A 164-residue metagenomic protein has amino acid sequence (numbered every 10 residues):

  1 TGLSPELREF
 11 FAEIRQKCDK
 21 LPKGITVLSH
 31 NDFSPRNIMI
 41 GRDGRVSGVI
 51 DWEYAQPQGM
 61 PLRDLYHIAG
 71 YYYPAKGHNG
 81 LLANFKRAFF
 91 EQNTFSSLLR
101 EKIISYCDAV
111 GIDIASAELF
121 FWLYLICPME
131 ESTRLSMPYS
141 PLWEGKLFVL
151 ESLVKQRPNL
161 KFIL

Functional and structural regions predicted by a protein language model:
T1-H30, G41: An alpha-helical support segment within catalytic cores of ATP-dependent transferases
G24-I25, E53-G59, F85, F89-E91: Short, contiguous acidic/charged loop-to-helix segments that flank catalytic cores in large enzymes
F33: Hydrophobic HxD+1 residue recognition
R36-Y71: Catalytic activation segment of kinase domains across protein kinase-like and atypical kinase folds
V49-A55, L98-I112: Short amphipathic alpha-helical segments and their helix-coil junctions
R63-C107, Y124-M137: Active-site activation/catalytic loop segments of kinase-like enzymes and analogous catalytic loops in related
V110-W122: All-alpha amphipathic helical-bundle segments outside canonical DNA-binding/catalytic cores that form hydrophobic
P128-L164: ATP/Mg2+ or Mg2+-diphosphate-binding catalytic cores that bind nucleotide phosphates or diphosphates via glycine-rich
